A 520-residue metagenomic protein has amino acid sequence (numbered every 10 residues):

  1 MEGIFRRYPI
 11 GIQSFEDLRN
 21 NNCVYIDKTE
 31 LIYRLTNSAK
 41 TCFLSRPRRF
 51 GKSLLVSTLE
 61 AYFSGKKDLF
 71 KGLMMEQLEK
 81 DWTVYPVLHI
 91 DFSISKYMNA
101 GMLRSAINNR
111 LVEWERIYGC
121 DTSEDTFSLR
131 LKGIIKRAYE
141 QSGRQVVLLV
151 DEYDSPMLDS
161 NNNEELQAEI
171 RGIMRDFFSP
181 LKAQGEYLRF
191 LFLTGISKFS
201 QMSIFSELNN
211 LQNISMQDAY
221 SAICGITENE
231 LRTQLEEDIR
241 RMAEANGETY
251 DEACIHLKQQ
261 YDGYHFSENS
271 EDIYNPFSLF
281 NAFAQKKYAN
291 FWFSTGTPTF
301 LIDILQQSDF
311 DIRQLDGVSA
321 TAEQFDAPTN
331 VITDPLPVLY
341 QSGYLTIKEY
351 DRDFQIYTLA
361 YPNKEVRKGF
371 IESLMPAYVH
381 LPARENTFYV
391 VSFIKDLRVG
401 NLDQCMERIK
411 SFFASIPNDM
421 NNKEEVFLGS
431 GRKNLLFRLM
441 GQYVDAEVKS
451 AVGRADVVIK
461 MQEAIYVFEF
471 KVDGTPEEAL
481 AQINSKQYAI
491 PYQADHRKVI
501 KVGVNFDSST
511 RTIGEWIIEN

Functional and structural regions predicted by a protein language model:
M1-E424: Phosphate-binding site recognition
R137-S142, L435-Q462: Active-site metal-binding core of divalent-cation-utilizing nuclease and nuclease-like domains
V147, A464-Y466, I500: Structural motif
Q167-G172, V472-A489: Mg2+/Mn2+-dependent nuclease catalytic core
F177-Q184, P337-L345, K433-R438, Q482-V502: Metal-dependent nuclease catalytic cores in nucleic-acid-processing enzymes, especially RNase H-like/related
F412-V444: Acidic-basic catalytic patches of nuclease active cores, encompassing PD-(D/E)XK and other metal-cofactor nuclease
R432, A455-V472, K486: Conserved catalytic cores of phosphodiester-cleaving nucleases, focusing on short active-site segments
P491, D495-N520: Domain-level recognition of nuclease-like catalytic cores that cleave nucleotide substrates
